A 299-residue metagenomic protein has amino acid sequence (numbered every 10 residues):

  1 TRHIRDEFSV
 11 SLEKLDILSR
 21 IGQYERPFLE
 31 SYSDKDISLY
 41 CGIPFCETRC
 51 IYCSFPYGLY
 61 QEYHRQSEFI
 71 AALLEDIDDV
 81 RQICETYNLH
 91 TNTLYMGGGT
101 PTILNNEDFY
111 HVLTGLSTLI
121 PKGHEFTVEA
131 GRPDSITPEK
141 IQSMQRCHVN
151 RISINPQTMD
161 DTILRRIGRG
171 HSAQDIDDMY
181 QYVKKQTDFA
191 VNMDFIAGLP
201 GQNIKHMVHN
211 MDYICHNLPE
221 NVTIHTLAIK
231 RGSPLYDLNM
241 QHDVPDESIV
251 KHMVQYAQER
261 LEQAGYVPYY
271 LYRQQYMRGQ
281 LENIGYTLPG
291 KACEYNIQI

Functional and structural regions predicted by a protein language model:
T1, N239-I299: Auxiliary Fe-S-binding modules of radical SAM enzymes
T1-L39, Y87-N88: N-terminal [4Fe-4S]-dependent radical SAM core
I4-R5, C84, M144, L261: Hydrophobic alpha-helix position signal
D34-I70: Canonical Radical SAM [4Fe-4S] cluster-binding loop centered on the CxxxCxxC motif and its immediate flanking residues
K35-I37, Q174, L218, C293-Y295: A generic structural signal for well-ordered coil/turn residues at beta-strand boundaries that shape enzyme active-site
F45, T100, R132, R273-Q275: Short, flexible loop/turn elements at secondary-structure junctions
Y57-Y256: Conserved non-cysteine loop/helix-boundary elements of the Radical SAM core domain that shape
